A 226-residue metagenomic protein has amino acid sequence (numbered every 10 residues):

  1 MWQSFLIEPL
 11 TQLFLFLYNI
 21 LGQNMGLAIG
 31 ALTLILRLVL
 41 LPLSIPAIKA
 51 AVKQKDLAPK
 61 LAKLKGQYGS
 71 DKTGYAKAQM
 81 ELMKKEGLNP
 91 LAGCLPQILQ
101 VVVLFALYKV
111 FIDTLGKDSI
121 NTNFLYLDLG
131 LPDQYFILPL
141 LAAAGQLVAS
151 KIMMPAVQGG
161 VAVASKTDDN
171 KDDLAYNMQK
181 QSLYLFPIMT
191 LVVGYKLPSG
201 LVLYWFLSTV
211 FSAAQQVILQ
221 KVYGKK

Functional and structural regions predicted by a protein language model:
M1-K226: Helix-loop-helix
